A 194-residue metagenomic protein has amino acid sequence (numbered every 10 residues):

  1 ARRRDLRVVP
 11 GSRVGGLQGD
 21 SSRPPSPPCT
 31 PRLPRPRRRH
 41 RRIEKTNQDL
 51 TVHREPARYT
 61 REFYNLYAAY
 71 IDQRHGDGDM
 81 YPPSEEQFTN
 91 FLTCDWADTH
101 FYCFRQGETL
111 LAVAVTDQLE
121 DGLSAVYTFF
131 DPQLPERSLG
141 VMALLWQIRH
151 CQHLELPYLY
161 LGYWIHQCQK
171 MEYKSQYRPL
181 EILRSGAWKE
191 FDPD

Functional and structural regions predicted by a protein language model:
A1-R7: Mixed-charge, low-complexity segments
L6, R13-L17, R23, P31-E136 (+1 more regions): A conserved beta-strand-loop-helix scaffold within acyl/acetyltransferase catalytic domains
V9, Y67, L144-Q147, K174: Residue-level preference for non-acidic, small/hydrophobic
S21-P34, Y158-D194: Active-site/acyl-donor-binding loops of N-acyltransferases
L123, D131-R137, L156-L159, Y163-Q167: Nucleic-acid nuclease catalytic cores
E136-I148: Conserved acetyl-CoA-binding loop-helix of GNAT-fold acetyltransferases
L145-P157: Conserved acyl-CoA
